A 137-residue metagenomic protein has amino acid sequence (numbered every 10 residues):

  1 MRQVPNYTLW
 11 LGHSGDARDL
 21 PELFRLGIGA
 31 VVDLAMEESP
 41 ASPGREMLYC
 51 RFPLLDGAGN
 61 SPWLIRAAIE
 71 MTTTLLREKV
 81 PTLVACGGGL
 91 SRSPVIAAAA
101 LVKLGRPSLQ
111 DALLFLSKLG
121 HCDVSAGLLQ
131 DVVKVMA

Functional and structural regions predicted by a protein language model:
R2-P81, K103-D131: Cysteine-based protein phosphatase catalytic domain of the PTP/DSP
L75, K79-A98: A phosphate-binding catalytic loop at a beta-strand-loop-alpha-helix junction that coordinates phosphoryl groups
A99-L104, V135: Active-site catalytic microenvironments for nucleophilic, acid-base chemistry
D131-A137: N-terminal glycine-rich dinucleotide-binding loop that anchors FAD/FMN and/or NAD(P) in oxidoreductases
